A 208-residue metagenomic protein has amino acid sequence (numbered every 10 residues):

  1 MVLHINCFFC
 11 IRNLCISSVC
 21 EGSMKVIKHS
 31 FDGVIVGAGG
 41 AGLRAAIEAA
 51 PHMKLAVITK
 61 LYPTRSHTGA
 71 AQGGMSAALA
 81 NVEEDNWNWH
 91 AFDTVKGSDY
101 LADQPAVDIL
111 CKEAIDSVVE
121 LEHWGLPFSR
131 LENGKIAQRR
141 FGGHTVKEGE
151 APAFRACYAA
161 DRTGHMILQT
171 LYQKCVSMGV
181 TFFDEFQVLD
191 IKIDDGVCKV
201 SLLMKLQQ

Functional and structural regions predicted by a protein language model:
V2-G33, P51-H52: Extreme N-terminal leader/targeting segments of oxidoreductases
I5-N6, I11, G40, V118 (+1 more regions): Generic N-terminal initiation segments characterized by hydrophobic and/or small/turn-forming residues
F8-C10, S17, V36, G97 (+2 more regions): A generic signature of intrinsically disordered, low-complexity regions enriched in glycine/proline and charged/polar
G22, K54, T59, P63-K205: Conserved N-terminal/central alpha/beta ligand/cofactor-binding core
V26, I35-G37, Q138: Intrinsically disordered, low-complexity, compositionally biased regions/tails
G33-V57: N-terminal Rossmann-like FAD-binding beta1-loop-alpha1 element of flavoenzymes
